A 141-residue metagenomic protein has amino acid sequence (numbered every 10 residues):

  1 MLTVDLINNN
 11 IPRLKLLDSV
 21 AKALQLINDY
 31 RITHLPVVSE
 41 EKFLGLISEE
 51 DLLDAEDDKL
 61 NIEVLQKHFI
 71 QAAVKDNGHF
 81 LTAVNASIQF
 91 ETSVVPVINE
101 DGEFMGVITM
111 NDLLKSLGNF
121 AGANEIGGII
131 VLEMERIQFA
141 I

Functional and structural regions predicted by a protein language model:
M1-N10, L46-T92, E100, F104-I141: Tandem CBS (Bateman) regulatory domains
L14-L17, K75: A short beta-loop-alpha structural element at the N-terminal edge of CoA-dependent acyl/N-acetyltransferase catalytic
L17-Q25, H79-V84: Short, basic/aromatic recognition patches
D29-I32, F90-T92: Short, small/polar residue-rich loop motifs at catalytic or cofactor-binding pockets
Y30-T33, K42-L44: A positional/architectural concept
V38, I98-N99: Core beta-strand residues in small-molecule sensory/regulatory alpha/beta domains
